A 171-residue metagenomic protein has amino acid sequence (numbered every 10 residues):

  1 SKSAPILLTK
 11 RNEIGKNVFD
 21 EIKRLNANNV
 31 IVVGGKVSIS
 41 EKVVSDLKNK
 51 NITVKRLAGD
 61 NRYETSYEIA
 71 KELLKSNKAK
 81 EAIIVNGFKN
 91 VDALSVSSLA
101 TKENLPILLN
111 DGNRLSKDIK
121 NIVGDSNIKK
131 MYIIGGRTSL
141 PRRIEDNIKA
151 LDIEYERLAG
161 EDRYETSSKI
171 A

Functional and structural regions predicted by a protein language model:
S1-A171: Extracellular glycan-binding segments that recognize GlcNAc-based cell-wall polysaccharides
